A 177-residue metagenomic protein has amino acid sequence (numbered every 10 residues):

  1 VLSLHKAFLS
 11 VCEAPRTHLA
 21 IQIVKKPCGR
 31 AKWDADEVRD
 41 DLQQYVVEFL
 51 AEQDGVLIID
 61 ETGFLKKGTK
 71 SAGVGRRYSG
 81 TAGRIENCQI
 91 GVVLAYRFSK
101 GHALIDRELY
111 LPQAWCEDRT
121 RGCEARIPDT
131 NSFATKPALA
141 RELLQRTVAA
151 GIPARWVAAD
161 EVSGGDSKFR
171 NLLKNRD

Functional and structural regions predicted by a protein language model:
V1-V157, V162-D177: Conserved, well-structured functional cores that handle cations and Mg-NTP chemistry
